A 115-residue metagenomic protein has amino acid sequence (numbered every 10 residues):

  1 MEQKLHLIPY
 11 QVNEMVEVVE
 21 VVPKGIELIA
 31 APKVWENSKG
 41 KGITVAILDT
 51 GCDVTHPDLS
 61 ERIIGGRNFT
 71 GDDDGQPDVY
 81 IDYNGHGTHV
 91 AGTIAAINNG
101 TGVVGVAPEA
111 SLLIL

Functional and structural regions predicted by a protein language model:
Q3-S111: Active-site core segment of subtilase-fold serine proteases
